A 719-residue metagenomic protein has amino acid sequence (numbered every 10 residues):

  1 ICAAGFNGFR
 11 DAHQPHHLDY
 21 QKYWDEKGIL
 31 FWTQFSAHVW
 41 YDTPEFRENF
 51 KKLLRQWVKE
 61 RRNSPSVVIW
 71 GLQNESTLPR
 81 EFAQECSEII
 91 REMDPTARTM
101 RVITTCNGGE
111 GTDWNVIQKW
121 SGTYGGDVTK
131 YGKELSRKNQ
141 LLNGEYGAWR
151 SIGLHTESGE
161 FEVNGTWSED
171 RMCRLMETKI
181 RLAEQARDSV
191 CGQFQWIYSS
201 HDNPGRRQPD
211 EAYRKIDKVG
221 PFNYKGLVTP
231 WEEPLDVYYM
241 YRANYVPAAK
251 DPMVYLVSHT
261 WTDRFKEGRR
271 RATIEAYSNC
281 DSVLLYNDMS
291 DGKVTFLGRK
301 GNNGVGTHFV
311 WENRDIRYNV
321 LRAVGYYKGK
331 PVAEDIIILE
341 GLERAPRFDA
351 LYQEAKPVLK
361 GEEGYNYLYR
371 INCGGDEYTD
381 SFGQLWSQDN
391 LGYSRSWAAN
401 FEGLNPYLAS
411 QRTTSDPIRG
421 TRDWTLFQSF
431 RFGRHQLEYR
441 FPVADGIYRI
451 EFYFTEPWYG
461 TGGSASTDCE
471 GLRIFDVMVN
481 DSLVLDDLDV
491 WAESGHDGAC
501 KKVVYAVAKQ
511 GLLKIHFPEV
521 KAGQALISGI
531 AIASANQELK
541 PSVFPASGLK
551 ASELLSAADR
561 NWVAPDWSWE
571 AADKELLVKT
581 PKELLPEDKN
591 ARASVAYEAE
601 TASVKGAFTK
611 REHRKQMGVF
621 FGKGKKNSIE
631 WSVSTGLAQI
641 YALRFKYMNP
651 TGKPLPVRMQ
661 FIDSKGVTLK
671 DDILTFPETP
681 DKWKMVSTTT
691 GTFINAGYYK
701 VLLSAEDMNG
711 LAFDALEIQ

Functional and structural regions predicted by a protein language model:
G8-V237, D251-F265, M289, L297: Substrate-binding/catalytic cleft of secreted carbohydrate-active enzymes, primarily glycoside hydrolases
A183-N366: Carbohydrate-binding surfaces of carbohydrate-active enzymes
Y277-S282, A638, T651-G652: Short proline/glycine-enriched turn/loop motifs at strand-loop junctions of beta-rich domains
E312-Y318, V507-K509, T692-N695: Surface-exposed, short loops/turns at beta-strand junctions within beta-sandwich domains
G325, F517, L703-A705: Conserved structural position at the C-terminal beta-strand of extracellular beta-sandwich adhesion modules
R344-D566, A572-D573, L577-P586, A712: Compositionally biased, intrinsically disordered or flexible polar/acidic segments
V443-E451, T635-R644: Extended extracellular/luminal ectodomain segments enriched in beta-structured repeat modules
L485-V504, S664-G697: Extracellular carbohydrate recognition and processing domains and analogous Trp-centered ligand-binding platforms
